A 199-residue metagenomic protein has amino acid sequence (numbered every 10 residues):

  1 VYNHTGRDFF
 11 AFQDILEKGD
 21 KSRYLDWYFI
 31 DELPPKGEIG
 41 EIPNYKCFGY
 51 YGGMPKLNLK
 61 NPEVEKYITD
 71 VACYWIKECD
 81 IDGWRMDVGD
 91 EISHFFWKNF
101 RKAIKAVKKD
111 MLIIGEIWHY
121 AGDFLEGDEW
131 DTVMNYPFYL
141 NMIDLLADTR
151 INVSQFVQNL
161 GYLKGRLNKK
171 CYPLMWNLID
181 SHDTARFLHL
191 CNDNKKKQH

Functional and structural regions predicted by a protein language model:
V1-C73, E78, F100, A106 (+1 more regions): Substrate-binding/active-site clefts of carbohydrate-active enzymes
Y2-H4, E91, H119-A121, D183-A185: Solvent-exposed loop/turn segments at secondary-structure junctions within structured extracellular/periplasmic domains
T5-R7, H94, D123, F187-L190: Active-site-proximal flexible loops/turns
F10-E17, V71-C73, K77, D87-M175: Active-site-proximal helices and loops of the catalytic beta/alpha 8
Y50-E65, D82-E91, M142-V153, A185-K195: The substrate-binding groove and active-site-proximal loops of carbohydrate-active enzymes, especially glycoside
C79-D82, L178: Short loop/turn motifs at secondary-structure junctions
L163-H199: Active-site-proximal substrate-binding groove within the catalytic cores of carbohydrate-active enzymes
